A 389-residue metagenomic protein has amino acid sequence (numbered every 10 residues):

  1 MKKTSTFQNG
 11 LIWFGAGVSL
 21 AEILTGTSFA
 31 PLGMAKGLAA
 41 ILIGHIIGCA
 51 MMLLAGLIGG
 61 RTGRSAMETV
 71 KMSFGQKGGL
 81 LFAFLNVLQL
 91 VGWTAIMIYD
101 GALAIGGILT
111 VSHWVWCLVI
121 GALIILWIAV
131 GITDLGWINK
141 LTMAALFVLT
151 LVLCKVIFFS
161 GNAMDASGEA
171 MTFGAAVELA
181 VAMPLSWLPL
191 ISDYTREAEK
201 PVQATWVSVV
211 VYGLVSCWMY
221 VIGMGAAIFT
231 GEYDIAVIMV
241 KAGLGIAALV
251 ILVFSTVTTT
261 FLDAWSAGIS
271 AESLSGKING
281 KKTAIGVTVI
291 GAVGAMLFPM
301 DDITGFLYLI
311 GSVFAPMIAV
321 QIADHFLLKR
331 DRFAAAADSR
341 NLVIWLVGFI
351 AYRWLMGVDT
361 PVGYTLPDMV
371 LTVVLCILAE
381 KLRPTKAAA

Functional and structural regions predicted by a protein language model:
M1-K36, G48, D134, T172-V177 (+3 more regions): Membrane-interface "cap" regions at the ends of multi-pass membrane proteins
I12-G17, F82-V87, I108-G131, A144-C154 (+3 more regions): Transmembrane alpha-helical segments of multi-pass small-molecule transport proteins
T27-L57, G78-L80, Y212, P367 (+1 more regions): Extracellular loop-to-transmembrane helix junctions
T27-P31, L57, D100-I108, G121-T142 (+5 more regions): Membrane-water interface regions at transmembrane-helix termini and the short interhelical loops of multi-pass membrane
L42-F74, L81-V87, E380-T385: Juxtamembrane transmembrane-helix boundary signature
G78-V111, V257-S273, P316: Hydrophobic transmembrane alpha-helices that form the core helical bundles of multi-pass secondary transporters
V115-I157, S167-G168, T205-Y212, L307-A319 (+1 more regions): Membrane-interface loop-to-helix entry segments
G168, A319-A389: C-terminal membrane-solvent junction of multi-pass transporters and transport-like membrane proteins
